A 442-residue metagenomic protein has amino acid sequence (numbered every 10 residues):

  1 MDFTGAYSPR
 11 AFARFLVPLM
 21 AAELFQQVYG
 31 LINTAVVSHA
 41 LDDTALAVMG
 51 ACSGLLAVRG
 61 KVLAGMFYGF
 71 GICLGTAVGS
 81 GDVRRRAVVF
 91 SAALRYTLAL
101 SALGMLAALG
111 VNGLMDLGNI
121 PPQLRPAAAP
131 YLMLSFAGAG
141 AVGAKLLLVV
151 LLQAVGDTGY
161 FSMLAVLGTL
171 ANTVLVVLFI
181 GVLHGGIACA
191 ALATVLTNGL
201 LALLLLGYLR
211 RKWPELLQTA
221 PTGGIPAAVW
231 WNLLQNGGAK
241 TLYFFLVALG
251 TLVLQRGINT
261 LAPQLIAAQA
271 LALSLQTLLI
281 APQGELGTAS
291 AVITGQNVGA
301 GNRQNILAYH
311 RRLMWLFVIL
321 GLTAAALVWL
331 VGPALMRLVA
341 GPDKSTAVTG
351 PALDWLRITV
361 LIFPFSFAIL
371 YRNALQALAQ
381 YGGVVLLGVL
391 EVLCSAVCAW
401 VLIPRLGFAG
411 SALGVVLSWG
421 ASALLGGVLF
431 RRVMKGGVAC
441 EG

Functional and structural regions predicted by a protein language model:
M1-L16, L74-G140, V174, I180-G238 (+2 more regions): Short alpha-helical transmembrane segments in multi-pass integral membrane proteins
L19-I72, S135-V142, W231, G237-Q296 (+3 more regions): Transmembrane helix-bundle signature of multi-pass secondary active exporters and lipid flippases
L31, A40-D43, A77-S80, A154-V155 (+5 more regions): Helix-loop interface residues and adjacent transmembrane-helix termini in multi-pass membrane transporters, primarily
L31-A35, G113, L147-L151, T173-L178 (+5 more regions): Alpha-helical transmembrane segments of multipass membrane proteins
L31-T34, P333-A334, A379: Non-cytoplasmic
L46-M105, L109, V142-F161, A268-L327 (+2 more regions): Small-residue-rich hydrophobic transmembrane alpha-helices
F67, L134-Q153, F161-N172, A190-L205 (+4 more regions): Short runs within selected transmembrane alpha-helices of multi-pass transporters and secretion channels
